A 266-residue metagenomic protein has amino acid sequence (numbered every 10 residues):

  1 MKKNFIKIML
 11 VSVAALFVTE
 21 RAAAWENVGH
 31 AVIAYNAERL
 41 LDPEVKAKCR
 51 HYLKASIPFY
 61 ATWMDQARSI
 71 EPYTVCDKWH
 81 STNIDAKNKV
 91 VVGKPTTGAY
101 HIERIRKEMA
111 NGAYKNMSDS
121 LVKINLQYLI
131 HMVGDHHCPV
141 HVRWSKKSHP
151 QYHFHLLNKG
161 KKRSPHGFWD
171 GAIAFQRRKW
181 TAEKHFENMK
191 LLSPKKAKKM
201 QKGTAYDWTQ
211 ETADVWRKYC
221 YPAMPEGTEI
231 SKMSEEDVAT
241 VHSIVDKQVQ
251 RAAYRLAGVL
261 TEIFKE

Functional and structural regions predicted by a protein language model:
M1-N27: Bacterial Sec-dependent N-terminal signal peptides
A23-M132, P139, W144-E266: N-terminal, motif-rich segments that launch catalysis or mediate targeting to/interaction with membranes, typified by
